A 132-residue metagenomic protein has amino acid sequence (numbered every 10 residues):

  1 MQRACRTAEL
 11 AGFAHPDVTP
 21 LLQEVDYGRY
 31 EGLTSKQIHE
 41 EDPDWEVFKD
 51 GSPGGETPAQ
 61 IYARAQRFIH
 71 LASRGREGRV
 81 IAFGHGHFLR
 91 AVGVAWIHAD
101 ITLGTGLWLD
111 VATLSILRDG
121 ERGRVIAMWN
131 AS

Functional and structural regions predicted by a protein language model:
M1-A11, G54-Q66: Loop-to-helix element that buttresses phosphate recognition and phosphoryl-transfer chemistry
M1-D42, E46: Phosphate-coordination/substrate-recognition cap region in phosphate-metabolizing enzymes
L10, A91-A95: Active-site signature of alpha/beta-hydrolase-fold catalytic machinery across serine- and Asp/Cys-nucleophile hydrolases
E40-Q60: Short glycine/proline- and acidic residue-enriched helix-loop micro-motifs that form flexible lids or anion-recognition
R76-H87: Generic beta-sheet signal
I97-V125: Domain-level recognition of soluble alpha/beta enzyme cores, biased toward histidine phosphatases/phosphomutases
A127-S132: Short, solvent-exposed aromatic-acidic interface loops
